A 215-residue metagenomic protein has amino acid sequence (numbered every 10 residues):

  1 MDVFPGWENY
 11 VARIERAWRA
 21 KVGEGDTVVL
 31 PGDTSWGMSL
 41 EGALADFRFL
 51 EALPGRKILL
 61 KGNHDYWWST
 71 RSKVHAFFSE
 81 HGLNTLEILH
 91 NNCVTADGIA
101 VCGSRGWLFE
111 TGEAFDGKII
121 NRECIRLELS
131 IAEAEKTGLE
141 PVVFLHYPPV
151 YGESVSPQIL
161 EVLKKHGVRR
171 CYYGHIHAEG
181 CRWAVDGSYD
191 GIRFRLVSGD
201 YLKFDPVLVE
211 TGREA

Functional and structural regions predicted by a protein language model:
M1-A96, V155-V168, D190-S198: Core catalytic region of metal-dependent phosphoesterases/phosphodiesterases, especially metallo-beta-lactamase-like
V28, P141-V143, C171: Receiver (REC) domain switch-region micro-motif
S35, D65-Y66, G106-F109, P148-V150 (+2 more regions): Short, solvent-exposed loop/turn segments at secondary-structure junctions
A45-D46, H75, T111, D116 (+2 more regions): Alpha-helix termini
A52, S69-Q158, V162, T211-E214: Conserved catalytic scaffold of divalent metal-dependent phosphoesterases
I58, P149-R213: Conserved beta-sheet core of the metallophosphoesterase superfamily
L60-G62, S104, F144, G174 (+1 more regions): Generic beta-sheet signal
